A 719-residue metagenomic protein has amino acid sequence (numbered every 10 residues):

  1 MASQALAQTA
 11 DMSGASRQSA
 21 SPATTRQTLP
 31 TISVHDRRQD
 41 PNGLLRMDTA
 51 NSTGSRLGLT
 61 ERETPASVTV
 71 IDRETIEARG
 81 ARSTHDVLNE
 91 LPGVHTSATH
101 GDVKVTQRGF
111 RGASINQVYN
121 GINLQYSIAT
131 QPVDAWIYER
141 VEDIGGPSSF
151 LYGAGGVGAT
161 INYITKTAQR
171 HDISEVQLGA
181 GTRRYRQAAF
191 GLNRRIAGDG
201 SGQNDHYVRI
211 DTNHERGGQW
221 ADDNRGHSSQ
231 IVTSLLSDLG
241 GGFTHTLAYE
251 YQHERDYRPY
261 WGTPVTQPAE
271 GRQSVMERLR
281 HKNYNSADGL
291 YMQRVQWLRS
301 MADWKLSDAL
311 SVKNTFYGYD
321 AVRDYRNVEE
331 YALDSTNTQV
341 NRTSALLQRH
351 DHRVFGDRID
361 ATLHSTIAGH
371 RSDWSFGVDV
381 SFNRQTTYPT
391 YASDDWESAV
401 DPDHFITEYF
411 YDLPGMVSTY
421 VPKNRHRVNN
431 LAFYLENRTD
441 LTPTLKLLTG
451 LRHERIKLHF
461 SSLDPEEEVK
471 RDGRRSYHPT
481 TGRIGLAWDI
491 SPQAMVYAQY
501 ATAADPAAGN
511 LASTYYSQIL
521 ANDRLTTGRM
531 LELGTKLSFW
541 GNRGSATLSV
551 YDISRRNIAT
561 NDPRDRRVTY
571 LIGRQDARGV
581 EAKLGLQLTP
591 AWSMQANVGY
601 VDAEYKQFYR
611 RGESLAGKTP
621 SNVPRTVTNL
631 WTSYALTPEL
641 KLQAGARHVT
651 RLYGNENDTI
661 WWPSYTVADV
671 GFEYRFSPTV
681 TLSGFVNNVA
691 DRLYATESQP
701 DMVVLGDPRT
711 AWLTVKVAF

Functional and structural regions predicted by a protein language model:
L29-D172, L533, P700: Acidic, small-polar-rich N-terminal luminal/periplasmic segments of exported/outer-membrane proteins
I173-E175, A180-Y260, L290-L306, R452: Transmembrane beta-barrel wall of Gram-negative outer-membrane proteins
G200-S201, D205-V208, G242-H245, A309-V312 (+8 more regions): Repeated loop/turn-to-beta-strand initiation elements of outer-membrane beta-barrel proteins
D238, H352, R371-D373, D379-N383 (+6 more regions): Structural signature of Gram-negative outer-membrane beta-barrels, strongest in the C-terminal barrel of TonB-dependent
Q296-D320, T343-L463: Face-selective signature of the C-terminal outer-membrane beta-barrel domain
M301-Y317, A321-E329, D489, M495-Y497 (+2 more regions): Membrane-embedded beta-barrel scaffold of Gram-negative outer-membrane proteins
T444, D552-S554, L571-E656, A690-L693 (+1 more regions): Gram-negative outer-membrane beta-barrel transporters
H648-N655, E673-F719: C-terminal beta-signal and adjacent terminal beta-strands/loops of Gram-negative outer-membrane beta-barrel proteins
